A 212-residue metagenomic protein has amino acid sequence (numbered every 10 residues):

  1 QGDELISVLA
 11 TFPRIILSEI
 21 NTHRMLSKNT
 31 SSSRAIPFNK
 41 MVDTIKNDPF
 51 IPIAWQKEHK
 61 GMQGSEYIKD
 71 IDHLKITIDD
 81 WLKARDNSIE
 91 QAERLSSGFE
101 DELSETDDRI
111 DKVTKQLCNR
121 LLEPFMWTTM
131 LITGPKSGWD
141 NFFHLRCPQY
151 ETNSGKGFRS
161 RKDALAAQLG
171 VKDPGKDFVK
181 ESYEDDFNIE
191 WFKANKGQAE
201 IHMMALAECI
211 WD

Functional and structural regions predicted by a protein language model:
Q1-D212: A conserved ligand/cofactor-binding region detector
